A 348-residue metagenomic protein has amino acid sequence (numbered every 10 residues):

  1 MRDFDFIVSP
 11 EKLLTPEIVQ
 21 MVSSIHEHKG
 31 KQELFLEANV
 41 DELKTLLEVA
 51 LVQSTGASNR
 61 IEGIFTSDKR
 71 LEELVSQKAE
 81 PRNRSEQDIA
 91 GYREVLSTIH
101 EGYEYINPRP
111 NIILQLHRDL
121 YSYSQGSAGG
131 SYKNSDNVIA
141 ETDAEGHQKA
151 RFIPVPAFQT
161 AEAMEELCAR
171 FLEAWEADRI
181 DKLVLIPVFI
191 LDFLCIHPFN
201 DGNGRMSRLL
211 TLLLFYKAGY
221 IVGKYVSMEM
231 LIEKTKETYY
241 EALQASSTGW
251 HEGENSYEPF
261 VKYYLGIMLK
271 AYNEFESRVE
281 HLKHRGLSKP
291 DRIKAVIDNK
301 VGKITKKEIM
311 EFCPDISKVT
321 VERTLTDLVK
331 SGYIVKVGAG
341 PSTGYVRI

Functional and structural regions predicted by a protein language model:
M1-I348: FIC/Doc superfamily catalytic core
